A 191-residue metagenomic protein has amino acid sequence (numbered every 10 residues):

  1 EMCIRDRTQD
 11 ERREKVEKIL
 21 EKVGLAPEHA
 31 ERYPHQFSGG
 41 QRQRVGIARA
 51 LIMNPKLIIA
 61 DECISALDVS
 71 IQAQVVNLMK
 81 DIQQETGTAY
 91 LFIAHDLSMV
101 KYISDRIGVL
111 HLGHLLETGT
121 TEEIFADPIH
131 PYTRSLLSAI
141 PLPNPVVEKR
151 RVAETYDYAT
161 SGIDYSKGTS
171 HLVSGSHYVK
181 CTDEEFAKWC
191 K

Functional and structural regions predicted by a protein language model:
D10-E28, L137: Conserved ABC ATPase "signature" region
Y33-F37, Q41: Conserved ABC ATPase signature
I47, I59, V75: Hydrophobic anchor residue at the start of the ABC signature
I52-K56: A short, proline-enriched helix->beta-strand linker immediately N-terminal to the Walker B motif in ABC-type P-loop
V100-Y102: A short, surface-exposed alpha-helical micro-motif characterized by mixed small hydrophobic and charged/polar residues
T121-K191: Short catalytic/signature loops enriched in Gly
